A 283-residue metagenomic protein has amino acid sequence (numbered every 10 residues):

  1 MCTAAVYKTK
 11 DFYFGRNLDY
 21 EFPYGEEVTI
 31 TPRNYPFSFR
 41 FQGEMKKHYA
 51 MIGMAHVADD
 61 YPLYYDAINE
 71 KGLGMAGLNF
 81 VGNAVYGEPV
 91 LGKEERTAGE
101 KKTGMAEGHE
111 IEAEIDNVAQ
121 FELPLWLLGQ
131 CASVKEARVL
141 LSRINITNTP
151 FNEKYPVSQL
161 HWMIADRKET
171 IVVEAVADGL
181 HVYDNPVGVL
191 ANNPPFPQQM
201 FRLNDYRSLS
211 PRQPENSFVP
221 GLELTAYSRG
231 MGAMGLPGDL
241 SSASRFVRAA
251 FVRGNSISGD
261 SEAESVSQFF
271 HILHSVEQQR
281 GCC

Functional and structural regions predicted by a protein language model:
M1-I115, N148: A contiguous strand-loop segment
M1-Y13, E27, Y49, T149-F151 (+3 more regions): C-terminus-biased signal that marks the final domain/tail of proteins
L18, N79, D166-K168, A177: Short, flexible loop/turn elements at secondary-structure junctions
D60, A119-Q120, P156: Short, glycine/acidic-rich beta->alpha junctions
G77, K93-K102, A106-T147, L240-Q279: Alpha/propeptide regions of enzymes that mature by internal proteolysis
F80, V176-D178, V252-G254: Histidine- and/or cysteine-centered catalytic micro-motif in compact active-site loops
V134, R138-E174: Aromatic- and glycine-enriched pocket-lining scaffold segments that form the walls of small-molecule binding clefts
T170-G179, D184-P186: Aromatic/basic-lined ligand-recognition segments that form π-stacking hydrophobic pockets flanked by Lys/Arg to engage
